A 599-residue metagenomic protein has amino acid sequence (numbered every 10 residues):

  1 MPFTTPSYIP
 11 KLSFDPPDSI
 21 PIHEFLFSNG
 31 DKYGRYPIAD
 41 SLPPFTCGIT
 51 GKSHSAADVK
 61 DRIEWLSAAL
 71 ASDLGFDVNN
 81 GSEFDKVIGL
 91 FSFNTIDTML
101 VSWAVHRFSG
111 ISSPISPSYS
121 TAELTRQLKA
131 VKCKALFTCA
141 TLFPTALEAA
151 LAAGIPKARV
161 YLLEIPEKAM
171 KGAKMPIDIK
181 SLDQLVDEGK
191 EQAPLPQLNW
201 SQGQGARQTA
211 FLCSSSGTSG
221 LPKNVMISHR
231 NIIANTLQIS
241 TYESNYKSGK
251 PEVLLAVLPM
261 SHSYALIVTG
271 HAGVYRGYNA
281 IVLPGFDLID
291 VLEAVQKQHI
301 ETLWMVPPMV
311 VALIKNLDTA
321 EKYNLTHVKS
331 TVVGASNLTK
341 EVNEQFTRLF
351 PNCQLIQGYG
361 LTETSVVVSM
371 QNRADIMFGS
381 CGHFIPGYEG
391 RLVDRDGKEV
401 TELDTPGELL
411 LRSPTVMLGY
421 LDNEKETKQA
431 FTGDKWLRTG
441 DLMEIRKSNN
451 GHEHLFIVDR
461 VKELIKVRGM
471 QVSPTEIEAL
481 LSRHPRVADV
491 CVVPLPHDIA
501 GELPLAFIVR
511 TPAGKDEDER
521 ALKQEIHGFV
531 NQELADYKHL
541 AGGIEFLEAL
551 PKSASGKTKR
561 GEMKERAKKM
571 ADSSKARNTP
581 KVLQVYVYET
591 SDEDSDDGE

Functional and structural regions predicted by a protein language model:
M1-V87, W103, P166-K168, A173-P176 (+5 more regions): N-lobe entry segment of adenylate-forming
A39-S41, D178-S214, G220-L221, Y246-V253: Conserved pre-ATP/AMP-binding loop-to-beta segment of ANL
I49-K52, A69-Y119, V257, Q471 (+1 more regions): Conserved AMP-binding/adenylate-forming
S53-D58, S201-G203, A210-L237: Conserved AMP-binding A3 loop
L136, L303, S413, L418-G419 (+2 more regions): AMP-binding/adenylate-forming catalytic core of the ANL superfamily
Q184, I300-W304, L317-M377, E389: Gly/Ser/Thr-rich phosphate-binding loop
I233-V253, S261-T302, N316-L317: Conserved AMP-binding/adenylation subdomain of ANL enzymes
I465, C491-H497, L505-P512, H527-E599: Conserved C-terminal "lid"/linker of ANL adenylate-forming enzymes
